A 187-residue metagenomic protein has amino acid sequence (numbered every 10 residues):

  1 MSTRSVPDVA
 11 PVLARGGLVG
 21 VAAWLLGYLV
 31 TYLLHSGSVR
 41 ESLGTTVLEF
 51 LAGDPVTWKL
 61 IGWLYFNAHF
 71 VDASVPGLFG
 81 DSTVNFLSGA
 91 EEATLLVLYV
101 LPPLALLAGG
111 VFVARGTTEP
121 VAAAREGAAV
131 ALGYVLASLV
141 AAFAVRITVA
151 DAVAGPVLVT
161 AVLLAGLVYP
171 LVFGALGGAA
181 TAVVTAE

Functional and structural regions predicted by a protein language model:
M1-L26, T118-A124, A182-E187: Haloarchaeal acidic low-complexity proteome signature biased toward cell-envelope/secretome components but also
R4, V97-L98, R115-G116: Generic detector of short alpha-helix boundary/capping microenvironments and adjacent low-complexity segments
L13-G20, L96-L101, G127, A131 (+2 more regions): Alpha-helical transmembrane segments
V19-Y32, L101-G110, A137-A144, P170-A175: Hydrophobic core segments of alpha-helical transmembrane domains in multi-pass membrane transport and ion-translocation
V21-L96, I147-V162: Long, glycine/tryptophan/cysteine-rich extracytoplasmic
L87-F112: Hydrophobic alpha-helical transmembrane segments
V111-E187: Alpha-helical transmembrane segments of multi-pass integral membrane proteins, characterized by long hydrophobic
